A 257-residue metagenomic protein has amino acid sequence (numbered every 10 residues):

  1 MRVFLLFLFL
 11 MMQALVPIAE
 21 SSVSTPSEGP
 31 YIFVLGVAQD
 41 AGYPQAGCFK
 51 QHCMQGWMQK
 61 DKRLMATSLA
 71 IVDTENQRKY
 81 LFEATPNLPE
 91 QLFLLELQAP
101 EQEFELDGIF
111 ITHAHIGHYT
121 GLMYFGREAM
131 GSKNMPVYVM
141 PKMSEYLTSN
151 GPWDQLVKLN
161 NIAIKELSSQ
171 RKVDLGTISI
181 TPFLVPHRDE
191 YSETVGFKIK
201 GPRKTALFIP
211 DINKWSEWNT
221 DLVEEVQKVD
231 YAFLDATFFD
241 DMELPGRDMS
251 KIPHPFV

Functional and structural regions predicted by a protein language model:
L5-A14: Bacterial N-terminal signal peptides
V16-S24: Signal peptide processing junction and immediate N-terminal pro/mature segment of secreted/exported proteins
V23-L97, E101, I164-E225: Core dinuclear metal-dependent hydrolase active-site scaffold
M65, D73-Y138, K228-D230: Active-site metal-binding motif and surrounding structural segment of the metallo-beta-lactamase
F82, T112, I209-P210, L234-A236: Active-site flanking residues adjacent to catalytic metal/cofactor-binding acidic residues
L106, L159-N161, V229, A236: Short, well-ordered alpha-helix to beta-strand connector turns
K142-G151: A short, active-site helix/loop in glycosyltransferases that binds the activated sugar's phosphate group
T205, N213-V257: Cap/insert and terminal regions of metallo-dependent hydrolase folds
